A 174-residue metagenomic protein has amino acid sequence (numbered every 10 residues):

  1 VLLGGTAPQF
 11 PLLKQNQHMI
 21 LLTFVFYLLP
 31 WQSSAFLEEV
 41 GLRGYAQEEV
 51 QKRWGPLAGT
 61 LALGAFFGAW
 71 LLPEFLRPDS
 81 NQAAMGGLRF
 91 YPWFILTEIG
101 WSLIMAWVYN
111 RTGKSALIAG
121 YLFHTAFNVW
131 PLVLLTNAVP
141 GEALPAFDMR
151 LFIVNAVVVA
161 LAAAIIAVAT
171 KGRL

Functional and structural regions predicted by a protein language model:
V1, A65-E74, H124-L134: Aromatic-anchored segments of alpha-helical transmembrane domains
V1-N16, S34, V108, G113-K114 (+1 more regions): Membrane-helix interface linkers and caps
V1-R43, Q47-R53, R77-F90, A143 (+1 more regions): Juxtamembrane helix-loop-helix connectors linking adjacent transmembrane helices in multi-pass membrane enzymes
F26-A35, I99-L103, A156-G172: Hydrophobic cores of alpha-helical transmembrane segments in multi-pass inner/ER membrane proteins, independent
L28, Q32, L61-G68, Y91 (+4 more regions): Residue-level signature of the transmembrane alpha-helical core of multi-pass small-molecule transporters
L37-G64, A106-S115: Membrane-interface helix/loop boundary segments of multi-pass membrane proteins
F90-K114: Hydrophobic alpha-helical transmembrane segments of multi-pass membrane transport proteins, especially secondary
S115-I118, F123-L174: C-terminal membrane module of polytopic membrane proteins
